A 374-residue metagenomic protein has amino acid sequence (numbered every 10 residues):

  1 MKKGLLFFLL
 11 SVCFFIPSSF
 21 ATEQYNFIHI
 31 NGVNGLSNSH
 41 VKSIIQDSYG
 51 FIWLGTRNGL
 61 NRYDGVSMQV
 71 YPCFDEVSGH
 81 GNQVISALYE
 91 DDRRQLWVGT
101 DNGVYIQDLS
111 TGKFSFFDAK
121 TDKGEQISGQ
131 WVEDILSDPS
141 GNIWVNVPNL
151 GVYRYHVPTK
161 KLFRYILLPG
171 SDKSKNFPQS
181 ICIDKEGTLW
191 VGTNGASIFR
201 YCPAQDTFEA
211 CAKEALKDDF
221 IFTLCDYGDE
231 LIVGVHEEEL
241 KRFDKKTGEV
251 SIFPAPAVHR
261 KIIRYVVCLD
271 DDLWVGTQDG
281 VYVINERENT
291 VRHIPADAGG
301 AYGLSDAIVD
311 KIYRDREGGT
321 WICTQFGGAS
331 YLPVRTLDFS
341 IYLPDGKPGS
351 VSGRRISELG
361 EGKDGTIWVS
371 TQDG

Functional and structural regions predicted by a protein language model:
M1-G374: Carboxylate-rich, polar loop motifs that coordinate divalent cations or form catalytic acidic clusters
